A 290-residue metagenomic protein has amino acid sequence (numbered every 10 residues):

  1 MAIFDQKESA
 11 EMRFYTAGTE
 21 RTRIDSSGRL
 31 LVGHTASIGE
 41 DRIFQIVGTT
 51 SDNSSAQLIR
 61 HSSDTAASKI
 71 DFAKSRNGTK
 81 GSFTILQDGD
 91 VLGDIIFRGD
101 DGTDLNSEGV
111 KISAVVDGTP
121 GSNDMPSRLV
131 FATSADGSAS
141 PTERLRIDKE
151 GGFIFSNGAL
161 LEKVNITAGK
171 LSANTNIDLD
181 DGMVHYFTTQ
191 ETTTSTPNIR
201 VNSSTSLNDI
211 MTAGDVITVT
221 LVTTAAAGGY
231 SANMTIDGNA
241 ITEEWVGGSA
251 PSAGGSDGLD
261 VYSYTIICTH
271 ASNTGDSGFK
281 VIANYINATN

Functional and structural regions predicted by a protein language model:
M1-L105, V116-N165, A226, T289-N290: Trimeric beta-solenoid/beta-helix "fiber body" segments of extracellular/virion adhesins and depolymerases
K7, T212, G255-D257: Surface-exposed coil/turn segments at beta-strand junctions on protein surfaces, enriched
L58-A67, D71, G152-I236, I267-N290: Exposed extracellular interaction/assembly regions and N-terminal maturation sites
T65-A67, G89-L92, S107-G109, P126 (+3 more regions): Short connector loops at helix/strand junctions that flank enzyme active sites, especially segments positioning acidic
S113-D117, I266: Extended lipid/amphipathic-ligand handling interfaces
G121-S122, N208-I210, P251-G255: Exposed beta-sheet edge/beta-hairpin loop segments within beta-rich domains
D237-S256: Terminal beta-strand-rich extracellular "head" domains that mediate receptor/glycan or other ligand binding
G258-C268: Extracellular disulfide-bonded cysteine-rich modules/repeats
